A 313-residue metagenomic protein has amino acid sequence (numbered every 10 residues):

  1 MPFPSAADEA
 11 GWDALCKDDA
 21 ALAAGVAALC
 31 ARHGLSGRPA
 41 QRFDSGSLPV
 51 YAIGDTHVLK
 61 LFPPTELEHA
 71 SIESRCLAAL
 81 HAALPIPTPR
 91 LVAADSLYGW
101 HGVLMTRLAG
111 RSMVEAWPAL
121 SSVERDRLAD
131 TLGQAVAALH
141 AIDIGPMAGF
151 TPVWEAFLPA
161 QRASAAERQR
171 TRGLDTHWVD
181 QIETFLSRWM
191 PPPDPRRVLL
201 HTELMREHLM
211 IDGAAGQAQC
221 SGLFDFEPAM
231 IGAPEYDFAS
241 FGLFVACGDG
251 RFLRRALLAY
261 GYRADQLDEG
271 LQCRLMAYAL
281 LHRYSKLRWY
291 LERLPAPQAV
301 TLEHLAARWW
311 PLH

Functional and structural regions predicted by a protein language model:
M1-C16, L77, L132: Phosphate/pyrophosphate-binding loops and the adjoining catalytic core of nucleotide-dependent enzymes
F3, D19, S45-L48, D130-T131 (+2 more regions): Helix-rich C-terminal or lid/interface subdomains of diverse kinases
C16-L35, S96, A109, R125 (+6 more regions): An alpha-helical support segment within catalytic cores of ATP-dependent transferases
S36-Q41, D175-D180, R263-R274: Short, surface-exposed acidic
G37-V153, T176, D194: ATP-binding pocket architecture of kinase catalytic cores
S47-I53, L59, L91, H101 (+1 more regions): Active-site acidic catalytic loop and adjacent metal/ATP-binding pocket of ATP-dependent phosphoryl transfer enzymes
F62, H81, W117, F224 (+3 more regions): Short, flexible helix/strand-to-coil boundary loops that buttress conserved ligand/catalytic motifs in alpha/beta
